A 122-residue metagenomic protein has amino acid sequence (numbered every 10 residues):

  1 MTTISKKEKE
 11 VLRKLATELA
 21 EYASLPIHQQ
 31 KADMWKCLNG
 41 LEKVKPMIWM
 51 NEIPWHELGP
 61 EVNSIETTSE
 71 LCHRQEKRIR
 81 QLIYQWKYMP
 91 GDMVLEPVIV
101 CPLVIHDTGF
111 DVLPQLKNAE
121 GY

Functional and structural regions predicted by a protein language model:
M1-Y122: Catalytic cores of TIM-barrel enzymes
